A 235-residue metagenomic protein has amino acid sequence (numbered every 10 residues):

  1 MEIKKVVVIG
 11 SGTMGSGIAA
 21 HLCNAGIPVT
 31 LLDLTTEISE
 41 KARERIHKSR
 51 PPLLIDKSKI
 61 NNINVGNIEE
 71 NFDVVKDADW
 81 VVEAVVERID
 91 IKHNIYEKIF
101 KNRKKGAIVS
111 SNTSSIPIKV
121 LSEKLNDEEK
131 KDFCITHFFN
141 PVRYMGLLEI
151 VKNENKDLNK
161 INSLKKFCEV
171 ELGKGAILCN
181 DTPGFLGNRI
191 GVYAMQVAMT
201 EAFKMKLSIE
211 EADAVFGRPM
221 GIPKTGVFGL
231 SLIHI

Functional and structural regions predicted by a protein language model:
M1-S49, N102: NAD(P)+-binding Rossmann beta1-loop-alpha1 motif at the extreme N-terminus of oxidoreductases
I9, G17, G66, A84 (+2 more regions): Structural motif
A19-N24, S58-W80, S163-G173, C179-G184: Amphipathic alpha-helical segments at domain termini/boundaries
L31-S58, I150-N159, A176, P183-G191: Rossmann-like dinucleotide-binding cores of NAD(P)H-dependent redox enzymes
L34-K41, P52-I108, I116-V120, L148: Rossmann-like NAD(P)-binding element
A107-R189, A214: Rossmann-fold dinucleotide-binding core
G184, A194-A214: Rossmann-like dinucleotide-binding core of oxidoreductases
I233-I235: Conserved small/polar residues in nucleotide/adenosyl-binding loops
